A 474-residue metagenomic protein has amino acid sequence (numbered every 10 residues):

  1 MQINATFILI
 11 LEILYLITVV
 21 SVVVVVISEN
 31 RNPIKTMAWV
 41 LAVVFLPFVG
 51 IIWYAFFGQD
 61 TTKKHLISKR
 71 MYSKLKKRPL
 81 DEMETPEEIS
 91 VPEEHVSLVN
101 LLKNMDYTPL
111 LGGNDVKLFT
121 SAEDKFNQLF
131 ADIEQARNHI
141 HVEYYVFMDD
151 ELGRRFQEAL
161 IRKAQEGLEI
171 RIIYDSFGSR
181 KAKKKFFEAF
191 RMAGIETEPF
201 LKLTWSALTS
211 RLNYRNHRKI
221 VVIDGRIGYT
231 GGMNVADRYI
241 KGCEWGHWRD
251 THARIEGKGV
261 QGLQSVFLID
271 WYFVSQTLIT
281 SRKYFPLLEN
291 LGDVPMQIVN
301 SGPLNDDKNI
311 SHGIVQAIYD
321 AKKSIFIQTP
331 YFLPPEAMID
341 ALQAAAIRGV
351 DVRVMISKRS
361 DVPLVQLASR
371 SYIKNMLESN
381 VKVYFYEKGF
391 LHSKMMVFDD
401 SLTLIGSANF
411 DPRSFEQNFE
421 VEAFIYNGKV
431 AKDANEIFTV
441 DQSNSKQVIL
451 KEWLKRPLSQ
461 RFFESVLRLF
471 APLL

Functional and structural regions predicted by a protein language model:
M1-H312, Q316, D320, A344 (+7 more regions): N-terminal localization/anchoring segments of enzymes in phospholipid and broader phosphate metabolism
A321-K323, Y331-R353, S357-K358, V362-L364: Helical hairpin unit composed of two closely spaced alpha helices linked by a short loop
S369-Y372: Short, glycine/polar-rich helix-capping loops at beta-to-alpha or helix-loop-helix junctions that flank or form
V383-E387: Active-site donor-binding acidic/aromatic loop of nucleotide-activated sugar and phosphosugar transferases involved
K394: Catalytic-core elements of nucleic-acid end-processing and repair enzymes
